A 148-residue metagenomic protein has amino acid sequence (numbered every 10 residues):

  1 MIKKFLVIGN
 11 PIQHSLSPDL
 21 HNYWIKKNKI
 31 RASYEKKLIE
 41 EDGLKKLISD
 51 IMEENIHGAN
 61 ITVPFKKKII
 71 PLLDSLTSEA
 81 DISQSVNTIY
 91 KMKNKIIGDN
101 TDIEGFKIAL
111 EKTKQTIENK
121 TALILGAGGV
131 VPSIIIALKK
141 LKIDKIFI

Functional and structural regions predicted by a protein language model:
I2-T113: Phosphate/diphosphate ligand-binding glycine-rich loop within oxidoreductases
G9, K95, N100, L110-E111 (+2 more regions): Glycine-rich adenosine-cofactor-binding loop
